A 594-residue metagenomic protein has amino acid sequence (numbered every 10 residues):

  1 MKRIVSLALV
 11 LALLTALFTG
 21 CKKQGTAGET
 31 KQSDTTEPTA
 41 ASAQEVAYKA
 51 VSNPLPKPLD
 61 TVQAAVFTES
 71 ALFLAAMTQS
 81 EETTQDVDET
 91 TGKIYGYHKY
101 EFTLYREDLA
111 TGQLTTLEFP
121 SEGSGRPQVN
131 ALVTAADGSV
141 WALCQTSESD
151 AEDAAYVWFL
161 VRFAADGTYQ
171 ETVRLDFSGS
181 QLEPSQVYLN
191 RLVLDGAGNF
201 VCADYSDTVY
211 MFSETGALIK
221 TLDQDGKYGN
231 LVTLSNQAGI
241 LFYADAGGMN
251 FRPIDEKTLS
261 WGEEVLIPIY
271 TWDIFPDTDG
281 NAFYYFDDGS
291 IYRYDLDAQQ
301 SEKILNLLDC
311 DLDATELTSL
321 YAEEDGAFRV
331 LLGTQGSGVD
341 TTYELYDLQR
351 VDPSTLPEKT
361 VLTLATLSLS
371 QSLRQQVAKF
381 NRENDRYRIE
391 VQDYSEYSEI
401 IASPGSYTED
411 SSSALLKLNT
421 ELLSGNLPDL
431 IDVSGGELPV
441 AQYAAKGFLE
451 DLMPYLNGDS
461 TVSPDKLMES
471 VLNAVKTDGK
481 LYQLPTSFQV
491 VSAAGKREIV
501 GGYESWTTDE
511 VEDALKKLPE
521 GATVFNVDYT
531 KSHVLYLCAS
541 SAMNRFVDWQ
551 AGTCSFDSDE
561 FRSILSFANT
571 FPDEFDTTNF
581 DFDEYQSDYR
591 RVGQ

Functional and structural regions predicted by a protein language model:
I4-K22: Sec-dependent N-terminal signal peptides of Gram-positive bacterial secreted proteins and lipoproteins
C21-Y105, L109, L132, T146 (+7 more regions): Conserved N-terminal structural module of periplasmic/extracytoplasmic solute-binding proteins
Y105, V161, Y210, N250-R252 (+1 more regions): WD40 beta-propeller blade core
D108, A165, Q170, V475-F580: Helix-loop-helix "hinge/cap" segment bordering the ligand-binding cleft or interdomain interface
Q113-G125, T172-S185, L307-C310, Y397-E399: Surface-exposed loop and turn segments in beta-propeller and other repeat-based domains that flank or scaffold
Q371-R382, L416, T420, A441 (+7 more regions): Solvent-exposed, polar/charged alpha-helical surfaces in well-ordered, non-transmembrane soluble domains, broadly
D385-R388, G425-L430, K480-L481, P519-V524 (+1 more regions): Loop/turn elements at helix/coil->beta-strand transitions in domains of secreted/extracellular proteins
G435-S492, E510: Hinge/lid segment of periplasmic solute-binding proteins
